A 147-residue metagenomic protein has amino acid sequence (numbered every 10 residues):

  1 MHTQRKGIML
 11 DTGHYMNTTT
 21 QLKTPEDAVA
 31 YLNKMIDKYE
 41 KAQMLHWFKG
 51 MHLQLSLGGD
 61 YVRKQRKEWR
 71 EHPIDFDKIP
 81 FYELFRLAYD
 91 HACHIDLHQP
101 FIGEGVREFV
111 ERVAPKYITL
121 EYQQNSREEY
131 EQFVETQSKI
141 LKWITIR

Functional and structural regions predicted by a protein language model:
T3-T12, M16-R147: Histidine-acidic metal/acid-base catalytic patches
